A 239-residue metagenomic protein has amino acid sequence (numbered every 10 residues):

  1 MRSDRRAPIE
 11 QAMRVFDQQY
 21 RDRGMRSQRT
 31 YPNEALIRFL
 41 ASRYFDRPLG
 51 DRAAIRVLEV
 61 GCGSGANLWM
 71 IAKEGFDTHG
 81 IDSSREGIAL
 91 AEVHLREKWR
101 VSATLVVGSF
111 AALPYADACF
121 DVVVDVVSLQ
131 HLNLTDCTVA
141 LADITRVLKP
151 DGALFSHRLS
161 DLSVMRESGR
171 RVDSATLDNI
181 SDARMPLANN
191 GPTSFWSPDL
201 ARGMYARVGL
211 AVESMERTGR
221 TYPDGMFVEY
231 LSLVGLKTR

Functional and structural regions predicted by a protein language model:
M1-I55, G63-A112, D136, A153-R239: Class I (Rossmann-like) S-adenosyl-L-methionine-dependent methyltransferase catalytic domain, capturing the SAM-binding
E59: Class I SAM-dependent methyltransferase core
A111-V123: A short acidic, Gly/Pro-enriched loop at the edge of an enzyme's catalytic core that lines a small-molecule cofactor
A112, L129-L132, R146: Glycine-/small-residue-rich active-site loops that bind phosphorylated ligands and cofactors
V122-D136: A short SAM/SAH-binding and catalytic strip from SAM-dependent methyltransferases
T138-P150: A short glycine-rich, Lys/Arg-flanked "PGG" loop and its adjoining helix->strand segment in the class I
